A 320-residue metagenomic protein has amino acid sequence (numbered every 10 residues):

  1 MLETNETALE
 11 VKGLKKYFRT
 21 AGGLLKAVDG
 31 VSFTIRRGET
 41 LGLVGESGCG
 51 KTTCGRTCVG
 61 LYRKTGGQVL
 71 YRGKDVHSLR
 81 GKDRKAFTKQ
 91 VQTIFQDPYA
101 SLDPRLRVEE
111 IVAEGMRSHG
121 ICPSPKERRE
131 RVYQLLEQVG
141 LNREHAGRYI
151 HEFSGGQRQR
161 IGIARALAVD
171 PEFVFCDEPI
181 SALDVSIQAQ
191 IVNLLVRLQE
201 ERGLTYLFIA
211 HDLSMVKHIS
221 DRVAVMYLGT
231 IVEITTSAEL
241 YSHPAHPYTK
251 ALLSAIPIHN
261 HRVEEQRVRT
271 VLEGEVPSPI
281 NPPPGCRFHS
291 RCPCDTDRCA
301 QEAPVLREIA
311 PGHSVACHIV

Functional and structural regions predicted by a protein language model:
M1-H243, S254, V315, I319-V320: ABC transporter nucleotide-binding domains
L2-N5, L24, T236-V320: Charged, flexible cofactor/metal-binding loops and thiol motifs
